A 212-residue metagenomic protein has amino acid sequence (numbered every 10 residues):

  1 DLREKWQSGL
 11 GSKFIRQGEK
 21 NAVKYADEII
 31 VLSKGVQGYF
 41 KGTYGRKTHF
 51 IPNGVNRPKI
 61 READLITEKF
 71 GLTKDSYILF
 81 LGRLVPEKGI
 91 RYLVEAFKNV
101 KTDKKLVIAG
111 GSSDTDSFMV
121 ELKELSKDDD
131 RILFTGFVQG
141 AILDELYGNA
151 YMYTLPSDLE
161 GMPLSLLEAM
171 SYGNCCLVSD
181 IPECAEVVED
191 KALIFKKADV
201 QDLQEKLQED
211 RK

Functional and structural regions predicted by a protein language model:
L10-E28: Membrane-proximal helix-turn-helix segments that form the acceptor-binding/catalytic region of lipid-linked
V23, F137-V138, E145-A150: Short alpha-helical donor nucleotide-sugar binding micro-motif in glycosyltransferases
G35, G54: Carbohydrate-associated surface elements
G38, T102-R131, I142: Short, structured helix-loop element that forms part of the nucleotide-activated donor/catalytic region
S76, F80, V85-N99, S117-V120: A conserved mid-protein helix/loop that constitutes part of the nucleotide-sugar donor-binding site
D158: Aromatic "clamp/platform" in nucleotide-sugar-dependent glycosyltransferases that forms part of the donor/acceptor
S171, C175-V178: Short hydrophobic beta-strand element within catalytic cores of glycosyltransferases and related nucleotide-activated
L193-V200, Q208-R211: Conserved acidic donor-binding segment of nucleotide-sugar-dependent glycosyltransferases
